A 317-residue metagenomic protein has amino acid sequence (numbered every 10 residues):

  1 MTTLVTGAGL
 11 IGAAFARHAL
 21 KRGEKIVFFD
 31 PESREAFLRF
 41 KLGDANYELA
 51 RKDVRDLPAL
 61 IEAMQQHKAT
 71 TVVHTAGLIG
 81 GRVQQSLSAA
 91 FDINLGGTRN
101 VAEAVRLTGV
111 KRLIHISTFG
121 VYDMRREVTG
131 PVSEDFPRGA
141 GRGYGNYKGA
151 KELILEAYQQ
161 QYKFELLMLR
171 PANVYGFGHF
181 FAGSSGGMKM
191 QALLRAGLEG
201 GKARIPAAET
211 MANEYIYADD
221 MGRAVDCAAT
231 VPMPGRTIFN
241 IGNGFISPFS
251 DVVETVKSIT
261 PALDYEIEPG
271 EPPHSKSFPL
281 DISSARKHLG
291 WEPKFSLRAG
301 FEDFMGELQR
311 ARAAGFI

Functional and structural regions predicted by a protein language model:
T3-G7: Conserved N-terminal Rossmann-fold NAD(P)-binding element of oxidoreductases
G12-A13: N-terminal Rossmann-fold NAD(P) dinucleotide-binding loop
G43-D56: Rossmann-fold cofactor-recognition segment
V54-I93: NAD(P)H-binding glycine-rich loop region in Rossmannoid oxidoreductase-like domains and their noncatalytic homologs
R99-G143: Conserved Rossmann-fold NAD(P)-dependent oxidoreductase catalytic core, especially the SDR/UDP-sugar
G143, Y147-A150: Active-site helix of classical SDR
E156-M211, A218, G222, V256-K257: NAD(P)-dependent short-chain dehydrogenase/reductase
G201, I205-I317: C-terminal substrate-binding subdomain of Rossmann-fold SDR/epimerase-dehydratase oxidoreductases
